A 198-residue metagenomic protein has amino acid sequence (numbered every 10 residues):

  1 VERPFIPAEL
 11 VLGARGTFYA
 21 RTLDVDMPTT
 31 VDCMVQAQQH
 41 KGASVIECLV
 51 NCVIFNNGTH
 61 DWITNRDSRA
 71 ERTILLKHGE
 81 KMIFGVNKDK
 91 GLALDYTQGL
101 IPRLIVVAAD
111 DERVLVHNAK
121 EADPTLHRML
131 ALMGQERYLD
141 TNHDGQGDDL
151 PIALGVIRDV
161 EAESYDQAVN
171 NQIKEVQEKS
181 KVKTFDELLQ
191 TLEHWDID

Functional and structural regions predicted by a protein language model:
V1-A122: Glycine-rich ThDP/TPP pyrophosphate-binding loop and its adjacent helix/strand module within ThDP-dependent enzymes
E71, H78-D198: Conserved acidic/glycine
